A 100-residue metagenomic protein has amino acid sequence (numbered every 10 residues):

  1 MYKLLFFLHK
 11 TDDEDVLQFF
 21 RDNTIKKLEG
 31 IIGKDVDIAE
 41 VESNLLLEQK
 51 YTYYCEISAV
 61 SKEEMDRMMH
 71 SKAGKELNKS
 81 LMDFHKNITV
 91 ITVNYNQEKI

Functional and structural regions predicted by a protein language model:
M1-H70, V93-I100: Short S/T/G/P-rich N-terminal loop/turn motif that feeds into the first structured element of a domain
D66-N94: C-terminal structural segments of small proteins and small subunits
